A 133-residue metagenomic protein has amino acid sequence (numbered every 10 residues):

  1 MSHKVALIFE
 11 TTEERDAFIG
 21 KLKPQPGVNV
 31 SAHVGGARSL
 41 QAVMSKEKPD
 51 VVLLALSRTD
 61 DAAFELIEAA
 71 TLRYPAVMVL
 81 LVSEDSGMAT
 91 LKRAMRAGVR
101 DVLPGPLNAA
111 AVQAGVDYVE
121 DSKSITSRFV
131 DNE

Functional and structural regions predicted by a protein language model:
S2-L22: Conserved acidic segment of CheY-like receiver
G27-G36: Short hydrophobic/Thr-rich beta-strand motif most characteristic of the beta2 strand and flanking loop of CheY-like
S39-L40, D50-A70: Conserved phosphotransfer microenvironments
T59, D85-A89: Negatively charged, flexible loop motifs adjacent to catalytic sites in prokaryotic signal transduction proteins
A76-S86: A short, hydrophobic beta-strand element within the central beta-sheet of small alpha/beta folds
L107-G115: C-terminal output helix
F129-E133: Walker A (P-loop) phosphate-binding motif
